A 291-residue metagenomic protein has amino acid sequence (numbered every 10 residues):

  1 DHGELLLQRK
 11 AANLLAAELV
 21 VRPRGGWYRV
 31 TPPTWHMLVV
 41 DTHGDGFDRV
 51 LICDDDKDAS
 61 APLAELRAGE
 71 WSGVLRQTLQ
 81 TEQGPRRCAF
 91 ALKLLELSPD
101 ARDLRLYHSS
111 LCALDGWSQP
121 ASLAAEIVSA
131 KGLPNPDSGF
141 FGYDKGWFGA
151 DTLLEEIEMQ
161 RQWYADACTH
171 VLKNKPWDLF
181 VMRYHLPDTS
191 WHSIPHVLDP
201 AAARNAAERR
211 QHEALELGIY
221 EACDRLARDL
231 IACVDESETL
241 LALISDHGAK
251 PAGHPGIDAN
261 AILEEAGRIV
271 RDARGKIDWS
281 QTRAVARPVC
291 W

Functional and structural regions predicted by a protein language model:
D1-A206, V289-W291: His/Asp/Glu-rich, glycine-adjacent segments that coordinate divalent cations and/or stabilize oxyanion chemistry on
L153-E156, Q160, Q211-L215, I219 (+1 more regions): Conserved acidic
Q162, D166, A207-R210, A214-L217 (+2 more regions): Generic alpha-helical secondary structure signal
L172-P176, P195-D199, I231-D235, A249-A252 (+1 more regions): Hydrophobic/aromatic-lined pockets within catalytic cores
H192-C233: Extended hydrophobic/aromatic segments used for targeting, binding, or gating
I219-I262: Metal-dependent active-site segment of extracytoplasmic phospho-/sulfohydrolases and closely related
S245-W291: Histidine-centered active-site microenvironments of extracellular/periplasmic hydrolases and transferases
